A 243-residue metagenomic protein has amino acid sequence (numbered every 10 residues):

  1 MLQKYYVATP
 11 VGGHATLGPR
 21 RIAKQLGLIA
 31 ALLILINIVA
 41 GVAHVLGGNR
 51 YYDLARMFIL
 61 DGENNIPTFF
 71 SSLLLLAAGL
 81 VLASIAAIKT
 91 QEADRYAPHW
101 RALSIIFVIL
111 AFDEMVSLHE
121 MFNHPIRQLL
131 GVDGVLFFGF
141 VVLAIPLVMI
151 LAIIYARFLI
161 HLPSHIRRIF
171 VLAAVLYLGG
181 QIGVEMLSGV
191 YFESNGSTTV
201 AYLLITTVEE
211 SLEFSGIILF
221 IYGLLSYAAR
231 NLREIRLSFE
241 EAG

Functional and structural regions predicted by a protein language model:
M1-G18: Short, Lys/Arg-rich, polar N-terminal cytosolic tail immediately upstream of the first transmembrane signal-anchor
Q3-K4, P67-S84, V142-I153, S211-Y227: Hydrophobic cores of alpha-helical transmembrane segments in multi-pass inner/ER membrane proteins, independent
I29, H99-F107, S164-G189: Alpha-helical transmembrane segments of multi-pass integral membrane proteins
A30-Y51: Alpha-helical transmembrane segments of multi-pass membrane proteins
L46-N49, H119-L129, L187-E209: Interfacial helix-loop-helix junctions of multi-pass membrane proteins
R56-F70, Q128-V142, T199-F214: Short aromatic-rich membrane-water interface segments that cap or initiate transmembrane helices in multi-pass membrane
A87-P98, R157-I169: Membrane-interface helix-boundary motifs at transmembrane edges
A111-I153: Membrane-proximal helix-loop-helix units in multi-pass membrane proteins
